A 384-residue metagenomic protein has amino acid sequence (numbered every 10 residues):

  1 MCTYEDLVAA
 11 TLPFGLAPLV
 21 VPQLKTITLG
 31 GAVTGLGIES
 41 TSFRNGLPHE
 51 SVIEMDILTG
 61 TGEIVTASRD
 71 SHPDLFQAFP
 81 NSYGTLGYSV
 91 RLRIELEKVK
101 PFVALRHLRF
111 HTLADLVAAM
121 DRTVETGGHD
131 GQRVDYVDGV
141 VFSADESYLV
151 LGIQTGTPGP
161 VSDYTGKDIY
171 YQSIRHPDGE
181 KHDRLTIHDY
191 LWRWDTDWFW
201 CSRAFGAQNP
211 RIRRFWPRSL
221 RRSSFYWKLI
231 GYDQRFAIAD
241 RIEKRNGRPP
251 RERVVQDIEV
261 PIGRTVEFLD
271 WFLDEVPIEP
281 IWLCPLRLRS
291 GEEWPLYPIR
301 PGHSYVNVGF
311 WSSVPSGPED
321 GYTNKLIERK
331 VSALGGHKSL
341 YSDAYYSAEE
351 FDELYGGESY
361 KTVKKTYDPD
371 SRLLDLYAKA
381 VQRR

Functional and structural regions predicted by a protein language model:
C2-R384: Noncatalytic alpha-helical scaffold of FAD-dependent oxidoreductases
